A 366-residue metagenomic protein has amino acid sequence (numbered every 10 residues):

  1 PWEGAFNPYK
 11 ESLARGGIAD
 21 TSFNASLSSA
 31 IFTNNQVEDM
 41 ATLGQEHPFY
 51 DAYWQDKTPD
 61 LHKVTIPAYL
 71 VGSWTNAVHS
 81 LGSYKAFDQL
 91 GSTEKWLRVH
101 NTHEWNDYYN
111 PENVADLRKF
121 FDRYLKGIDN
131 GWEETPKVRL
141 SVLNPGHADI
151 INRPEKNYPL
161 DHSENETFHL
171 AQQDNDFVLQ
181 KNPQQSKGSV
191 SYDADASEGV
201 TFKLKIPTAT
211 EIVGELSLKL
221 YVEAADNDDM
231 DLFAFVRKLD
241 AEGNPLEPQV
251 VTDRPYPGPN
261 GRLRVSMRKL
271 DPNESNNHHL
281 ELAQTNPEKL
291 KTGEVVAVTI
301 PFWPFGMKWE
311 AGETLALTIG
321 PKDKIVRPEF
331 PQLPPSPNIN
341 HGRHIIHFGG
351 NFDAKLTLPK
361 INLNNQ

Functional and structural regions predicted by a protein language model:
P1-E133: Active-site-proximal cap/loop segments of hydrolase catalytic domains
N113-V114, L125-Q366: Glycine/threonine-rich phosphate-binding loop and adjacent beta-strand/alpha-helix elements that clamp
